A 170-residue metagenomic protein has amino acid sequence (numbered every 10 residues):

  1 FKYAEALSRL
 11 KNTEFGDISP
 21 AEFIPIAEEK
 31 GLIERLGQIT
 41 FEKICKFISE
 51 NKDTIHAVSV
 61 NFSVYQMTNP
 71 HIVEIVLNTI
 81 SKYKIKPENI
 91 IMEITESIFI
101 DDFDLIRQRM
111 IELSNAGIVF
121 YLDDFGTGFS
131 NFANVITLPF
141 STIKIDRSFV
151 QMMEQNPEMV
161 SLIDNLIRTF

Functional and structural regions predicted by a protein language model:
F1-E5, K11, K30-L105: Catalytic core of bacterial c-di-GMP phosphodiesterases, primarily the EAL and HD-GYP domains, capturing alpha-helical
K2, S19, H71-V73, D102-I106 (+3 more regions): Residues at alpha-helix caps and immediate loop-helix transition turns in enzyme cores, especially N- and C-cap
E5, E22, I26, K43 (+3 more regions): Cyclic nucleotide signaling catalytic output domains
R9-A21, N69-P70, S148, E154: Cytochrome P450 core scaffold surrounding the K-helix E-X-X-R motif and the conserved "meander" helix-loop region
N12, F23, V60, D124 (+1 more regions): Signature for phosphate-centric chemistry
A21-P25, E34, R107, I111 (+1 more regions): Conserved long alpha-helical elements within nucleotide-processing catalytic cores of c-di-GMP signaling and class III
T79-M153, I167-T169: The catalytic core of metal-dependent phosphodiesterases that act on cyclic dinucleotides
